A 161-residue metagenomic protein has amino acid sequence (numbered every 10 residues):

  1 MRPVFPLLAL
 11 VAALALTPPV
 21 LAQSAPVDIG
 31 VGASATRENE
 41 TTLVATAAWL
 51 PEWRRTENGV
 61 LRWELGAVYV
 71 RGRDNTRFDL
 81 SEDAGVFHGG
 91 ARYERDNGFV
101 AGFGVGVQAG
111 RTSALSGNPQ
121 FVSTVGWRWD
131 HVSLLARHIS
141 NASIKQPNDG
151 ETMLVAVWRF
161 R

Functional and structural regions predicted by a protein language model:
M1-S24: Cleavable N-terminal export/targeting peptides
V20-N75, F87, E151-R161: Short glycine/proline- and aromatic-enriched beta-strand/turn motifs that initiate or cap beta-hairpins
S24-A25, G117-R161: Predominantly the C-terminal beta-signal and adjacent terminal strand-loop region of outer-membrane beta-barrel
I29, A101, V105, V125: Short glycine-rich loop/turn motifs that provide flexible caps or phosphate-binding loops at active sites
S34-V44, E57, R73-D83, N97 (+2 more regions): Solvent-exposed loop/turn segments connecting transmembrane beta-strands in outer-membrane beta-barrel proteins
P51-G59, Y93-F99, G126-H131, F160: Outer-membrane beta-barrel strand-turn architecture
W63-V105: Mid-chain, structured segments of secreted extracytoplasmic proteins
R95-F99, V105-T112, L134-R137: A membrane-pore/channel beta-structure motif
